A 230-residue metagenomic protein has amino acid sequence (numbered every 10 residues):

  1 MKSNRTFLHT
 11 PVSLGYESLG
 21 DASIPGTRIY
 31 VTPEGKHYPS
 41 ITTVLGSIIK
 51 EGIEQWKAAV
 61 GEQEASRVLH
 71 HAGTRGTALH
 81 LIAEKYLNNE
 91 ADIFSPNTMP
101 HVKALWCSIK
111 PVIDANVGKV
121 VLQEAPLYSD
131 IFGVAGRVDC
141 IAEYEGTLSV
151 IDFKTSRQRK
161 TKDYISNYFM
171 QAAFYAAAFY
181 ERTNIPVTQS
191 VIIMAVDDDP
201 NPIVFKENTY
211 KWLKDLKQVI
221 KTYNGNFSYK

Functional and structural regions predicted by a protein language model:
M1-A135: Metal-dependent nuclease catalytic cores that hydrolyze phosphodiester bonds in DNA/RNA, characterized by
E124-Y229: Mg2+/Mn2+-dependent nuclease catalytic core
